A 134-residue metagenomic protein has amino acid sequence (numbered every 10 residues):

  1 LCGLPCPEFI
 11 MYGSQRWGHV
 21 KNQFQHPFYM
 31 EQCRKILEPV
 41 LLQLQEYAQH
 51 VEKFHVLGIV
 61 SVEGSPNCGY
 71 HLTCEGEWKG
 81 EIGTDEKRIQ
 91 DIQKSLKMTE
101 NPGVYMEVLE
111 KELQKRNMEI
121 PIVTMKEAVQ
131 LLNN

Functional and structural regions predicted by a protein language model:
L1-F24: Short, surface-exposed acidic-centric catalytic microdomains
C2-L4, V60, P121-M125: Hydrophobic/aromatic beta-strand patches that form the interior of the parallel beta-sheet core in alpha/beta enzyme
M11-Y12, S65-H71, E75, Q130-N133: Short catalytic/ligand-binding loop motif for oxyanion handling, primarily in non-cytosolic enzymes, centered on
G18-E52, G80-N134: Divalent-metal-activated hydrolytic enzyme cores
H50-V60: Immediate flanking context of iron-sulfur cluster ligation sites
I59-P66, E127: Short, well-ordered beta-to-alpha junction loops that form the rim of enzyme active sites and present histidine/acidic
